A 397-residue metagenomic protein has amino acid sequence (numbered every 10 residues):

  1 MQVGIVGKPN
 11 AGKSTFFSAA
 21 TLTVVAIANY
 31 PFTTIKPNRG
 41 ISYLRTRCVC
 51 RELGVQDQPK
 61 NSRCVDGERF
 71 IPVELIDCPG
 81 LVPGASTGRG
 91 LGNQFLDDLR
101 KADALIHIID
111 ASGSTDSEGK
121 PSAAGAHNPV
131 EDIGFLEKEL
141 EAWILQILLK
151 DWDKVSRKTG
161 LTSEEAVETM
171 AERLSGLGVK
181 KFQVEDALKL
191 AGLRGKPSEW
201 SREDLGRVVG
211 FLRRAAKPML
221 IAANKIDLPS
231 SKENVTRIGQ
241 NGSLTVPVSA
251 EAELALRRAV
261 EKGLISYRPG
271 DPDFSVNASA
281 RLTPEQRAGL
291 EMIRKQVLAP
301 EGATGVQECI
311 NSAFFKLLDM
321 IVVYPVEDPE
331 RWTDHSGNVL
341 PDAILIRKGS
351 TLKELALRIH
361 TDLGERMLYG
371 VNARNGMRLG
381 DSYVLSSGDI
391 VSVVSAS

Functional and structural regions predicted by a protein language model:
M1-L161, E172-L174, R214, P218: Conserved G1/Walker A P-loop phosphate-binding module
M1-V6, A11, F17, W152-D389 (+1 more regions): C-terminal-of-GTPase-core extension/linker across diverse P-loop GTPases
